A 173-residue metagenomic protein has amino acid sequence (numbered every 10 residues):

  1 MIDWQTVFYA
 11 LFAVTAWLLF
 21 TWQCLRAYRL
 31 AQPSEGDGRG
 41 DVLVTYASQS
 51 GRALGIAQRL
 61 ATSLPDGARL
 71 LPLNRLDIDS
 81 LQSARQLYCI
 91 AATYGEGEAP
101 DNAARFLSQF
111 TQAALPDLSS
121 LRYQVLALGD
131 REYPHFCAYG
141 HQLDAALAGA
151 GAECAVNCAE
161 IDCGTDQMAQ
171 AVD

Functional and structural regions predicted by a protein language model:
M1-G40, G51-R52, S63, G67 (+2 more regions): FMN-binding flavodoxin-like domain, especially the glycine-rich phosphate-binding loop
V42-V44: Conserved hydrophobic helix-helix packing surfaces used for dimerization/oligomerization
Y46-S48, A57, A68, L81: Conserved N-terminal substructure of TIR/SEFIR domains
I56-R59, L76: Redox- and metal-dependent alpha/beta enzyme cores, enriched for Fe-S-associated oxidoreductases and cofactor-handling
P65-S80: A short, well-structured beta->alpha microelement
